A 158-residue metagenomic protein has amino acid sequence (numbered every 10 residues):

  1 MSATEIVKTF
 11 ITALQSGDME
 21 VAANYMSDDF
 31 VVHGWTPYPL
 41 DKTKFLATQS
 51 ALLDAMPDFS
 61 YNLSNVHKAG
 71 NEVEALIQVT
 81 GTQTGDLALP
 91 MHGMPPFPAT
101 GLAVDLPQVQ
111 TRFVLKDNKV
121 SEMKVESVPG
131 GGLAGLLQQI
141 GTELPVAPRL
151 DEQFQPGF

Functional and structural regions predicted by a protein language model:
M1-F158: C-terminal and inter-domain tail/linker signature
